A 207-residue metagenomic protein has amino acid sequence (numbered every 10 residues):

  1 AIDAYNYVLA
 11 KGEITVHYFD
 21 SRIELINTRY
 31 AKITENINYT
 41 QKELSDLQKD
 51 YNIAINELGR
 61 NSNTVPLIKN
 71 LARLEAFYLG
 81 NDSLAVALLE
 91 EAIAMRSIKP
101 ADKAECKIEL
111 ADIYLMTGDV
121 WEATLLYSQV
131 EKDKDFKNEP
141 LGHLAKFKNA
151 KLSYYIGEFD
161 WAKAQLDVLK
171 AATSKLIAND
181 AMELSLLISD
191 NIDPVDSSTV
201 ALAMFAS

Functional and structural regions predicted by a protein language model:
A1-S207: Acidic, polar-rich low-complexity tracts and alpha-helical solenoid repeat scaffolds
